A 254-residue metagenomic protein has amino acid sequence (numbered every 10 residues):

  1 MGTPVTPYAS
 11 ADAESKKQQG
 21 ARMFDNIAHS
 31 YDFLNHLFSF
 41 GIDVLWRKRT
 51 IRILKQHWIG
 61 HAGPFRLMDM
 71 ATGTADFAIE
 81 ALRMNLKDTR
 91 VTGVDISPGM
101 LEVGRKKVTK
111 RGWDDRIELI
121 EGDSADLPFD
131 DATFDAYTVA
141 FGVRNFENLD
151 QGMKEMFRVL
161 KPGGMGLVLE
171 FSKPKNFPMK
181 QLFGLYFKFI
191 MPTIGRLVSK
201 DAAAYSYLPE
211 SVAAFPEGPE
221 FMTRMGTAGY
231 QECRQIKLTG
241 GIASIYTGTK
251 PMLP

Functional and structural regions predicted by a protein language model:
M1-R22: N-terminal auxiliary segments of SAM/dcSAM-dependent transferases
S30-F33, F40-F65, E80: Conserved alpha-helix/loop element of class I SAM-dependent methyltransferases that forms part of the SAM/SAH-binding
Y31, Y137-T138: Hydrophobic beta-strand segment of the Class I
F65-D126: Class I SAM-dependent methyltransferase SAM/SAH-binding core
A125-Y137: A short acidic, Gly/Pro-enriched loop at the edge of an enzyme's catalytic core that lines a small-molecule cofactor
D150-M165: A short glycine-rich, Lys/Arg-flanked "PGG" loop and its adjoining helix->strand segment in the class I
L169-A228, R234: C-terminal alpha-helical "lid/dimerization" subdomain adjacent to the S-adenosyl-L-methionine
R224-P254: C-terminal lobe and adjacent flexible extensions of AdoMet/dcAdoMet transferase-like proteins
